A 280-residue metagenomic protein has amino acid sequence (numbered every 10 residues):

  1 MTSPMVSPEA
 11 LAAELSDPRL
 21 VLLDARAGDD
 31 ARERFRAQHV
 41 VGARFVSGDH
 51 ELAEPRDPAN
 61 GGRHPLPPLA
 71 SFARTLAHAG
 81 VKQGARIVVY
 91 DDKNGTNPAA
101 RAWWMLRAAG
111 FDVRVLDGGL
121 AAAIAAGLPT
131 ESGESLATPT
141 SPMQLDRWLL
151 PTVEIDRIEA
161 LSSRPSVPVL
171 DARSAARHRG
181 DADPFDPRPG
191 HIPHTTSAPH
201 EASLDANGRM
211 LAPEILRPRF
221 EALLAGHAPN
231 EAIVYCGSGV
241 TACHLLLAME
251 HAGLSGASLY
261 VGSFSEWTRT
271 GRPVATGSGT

Functional and structural regions predicted by a protein language model:
M1-R34, L120-P187, T280: Flexible, polar/low-complexity N-terminal or interdomain linker segments that lie immediately upstream of folded
L22, A43-F45, V113-V115, V169 (+2 more regions): Conserved beta-strand scaffold positions in the cores of enzyme catalytic domains, especially in NTP/NDP-utilizing
L22-D24, A85-Y90, L170-D171, A232-V234: Short hydrophobic beta-strand segments
R34-V40: Glycine-rich loop at the start of a catalytic domain that most often binds anionic cofactors/ligands
P55-R86, H200-A232: Helix-loop module immediately N-terminal to the HCX5R catalytic loop in PTP-like cysteine phosphatase domains
N60-L161, D181, G237, T241-S263: Thiolate-centered catalytic microenvironments shared by cysteine-dependent enzyme domains
L161-S163, V169-R219: A mid-sequence, solvent-exposed acidic-amphipathic segment
S258-T280: Cysteine-dependent PTP/DSP-like catalytic domain, specifically the C-terminal lobe
